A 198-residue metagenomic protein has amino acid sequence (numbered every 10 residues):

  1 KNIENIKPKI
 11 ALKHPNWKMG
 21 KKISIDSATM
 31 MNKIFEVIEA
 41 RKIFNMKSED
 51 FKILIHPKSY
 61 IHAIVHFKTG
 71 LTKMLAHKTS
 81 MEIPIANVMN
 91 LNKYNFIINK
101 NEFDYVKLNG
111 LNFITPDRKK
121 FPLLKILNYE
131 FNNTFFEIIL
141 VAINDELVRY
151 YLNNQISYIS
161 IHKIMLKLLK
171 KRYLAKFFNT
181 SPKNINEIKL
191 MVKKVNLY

Functional and structural regions predicted by a protein language model:
K1-Y198: Catalytic, metal-anchored helix/loop core of enzyme active sites in primary metabolism
